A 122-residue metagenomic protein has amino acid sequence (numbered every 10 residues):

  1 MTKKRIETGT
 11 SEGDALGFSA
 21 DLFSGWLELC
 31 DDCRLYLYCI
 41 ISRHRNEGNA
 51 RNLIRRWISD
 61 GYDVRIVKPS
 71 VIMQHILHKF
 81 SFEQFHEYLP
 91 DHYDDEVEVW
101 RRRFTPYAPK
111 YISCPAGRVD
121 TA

Functional and structural regions predicted by a protein language model:
M1-C33: Acetyl-CoA-dependent GNAT
L35-N46: A short, internal acetyl-CoA/4′-phosphopantetheine-binding micro-motif in the GNAT/acyltransferase core
N46-S59: Conserved acetyl-CoA-binding loop-helix of GNAT-fold acetyltransferases
L53, I72-I76: Conserved short alpha-helix immediately C-terminal to the canonical SAM/SAH-binding motif I of Rossmann-like
W57-I72: Conserved GNAT acetyl-CoA-binding A-motif
I76-H78, F82: Conserved active-site tyrosine of GNAT-family acetyltransferases
E83-W100, Y107-K110: Conserved catalytic-core motifs of GNAT/GCN5-like acyltransferases
R101-T121: Acyl-donor (CoA/ACP) binding surface of acyl/acetyltransferases
